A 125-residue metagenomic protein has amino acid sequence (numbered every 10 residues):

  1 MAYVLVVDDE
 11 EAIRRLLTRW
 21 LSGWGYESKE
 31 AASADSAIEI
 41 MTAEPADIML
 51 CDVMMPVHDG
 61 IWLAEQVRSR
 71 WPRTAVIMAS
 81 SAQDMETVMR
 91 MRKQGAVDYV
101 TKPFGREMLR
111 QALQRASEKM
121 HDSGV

Functional and structural regions predicted by a protein language model:
E11-K29: Two-component/phosphorelay signaling modules centered on CheY-like receiver
E30-I48: Acidic, metal-coordinating helix/loop segments flanking the phosphotransfer/catalytic sites of two-component signaling
A32-S36, H58-L63: Acidic catalytic/metal-coordinating carboxylates
E39, I61-P72: Short amphipathic alpha-helix used as the core "switch/output" element in two-component signaling
M55: Receiver (REC) domain active-site loop signature in two-component systems and cognate sites in sensor histidine kinases
W62, Q83-D98: Alpha4 helix (beta4-alpha4-beta5 surface) of REC/receiver domains from two-component response regulators
E86, F104-Q114: C-terminal output helix
